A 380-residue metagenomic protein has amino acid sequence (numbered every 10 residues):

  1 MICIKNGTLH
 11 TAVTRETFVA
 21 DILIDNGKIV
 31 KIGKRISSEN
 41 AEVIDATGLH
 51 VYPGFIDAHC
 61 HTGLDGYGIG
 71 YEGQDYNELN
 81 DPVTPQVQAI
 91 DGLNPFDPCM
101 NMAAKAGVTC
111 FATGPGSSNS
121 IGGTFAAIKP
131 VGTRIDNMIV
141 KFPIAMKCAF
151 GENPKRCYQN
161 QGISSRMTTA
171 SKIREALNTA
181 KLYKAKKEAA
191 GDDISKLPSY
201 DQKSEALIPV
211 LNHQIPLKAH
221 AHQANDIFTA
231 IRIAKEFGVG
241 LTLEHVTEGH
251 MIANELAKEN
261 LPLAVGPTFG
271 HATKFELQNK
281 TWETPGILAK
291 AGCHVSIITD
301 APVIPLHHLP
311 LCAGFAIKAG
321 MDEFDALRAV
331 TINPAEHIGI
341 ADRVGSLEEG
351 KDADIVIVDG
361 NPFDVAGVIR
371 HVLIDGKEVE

Functional and structural regions predicted by a protein language model:
I4-T11, E336, E348-E380: C-terminal cap of metal-dependent C-N hydrolases
G7, I22, G27, G48 (+10 more regions): Divalent metal-coordination and catalytic microenvironments
L9-Y52: Histidine-rich, glycine-flanked metal-binding segment
L49-P115: Metal-associated gating/positioning segment near the N- to mid-region
G66-L93, R134, A145-C157, L197 (+2 more regions): Active-site gating loops and adjacent loop-to-helix segments of metal-dependent hydrolytic enzymes
Y67-G68, Q74-L79, T84, P216 (+3 more regions): His/Asp/Glu-enriched, well-ordered alpha-helical/loop segment that forms or immediately abuts the divalent-metal
A89, K184-T281, S296, E336-I338 (+3 more regions): Active-site core of metal-dependent hydrolases
A104-L241: Polyanionic/metal-chelating signatures
